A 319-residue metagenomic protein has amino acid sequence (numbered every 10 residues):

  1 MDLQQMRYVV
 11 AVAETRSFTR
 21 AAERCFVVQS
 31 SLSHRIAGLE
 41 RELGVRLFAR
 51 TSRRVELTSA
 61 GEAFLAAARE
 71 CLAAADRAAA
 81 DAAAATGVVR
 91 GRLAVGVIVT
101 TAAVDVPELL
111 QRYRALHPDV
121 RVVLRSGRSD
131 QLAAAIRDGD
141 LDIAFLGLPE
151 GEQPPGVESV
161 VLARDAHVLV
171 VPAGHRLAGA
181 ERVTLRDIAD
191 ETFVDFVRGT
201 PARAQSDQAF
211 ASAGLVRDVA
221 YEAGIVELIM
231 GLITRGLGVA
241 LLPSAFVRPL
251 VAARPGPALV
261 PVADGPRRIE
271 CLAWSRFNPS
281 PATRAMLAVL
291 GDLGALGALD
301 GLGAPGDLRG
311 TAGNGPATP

Functional and structural regions predicted by a protein language model:
V10-S31: Short helix-boundary/capping micro-motifs
E40-L57, E62: A short LG(V/I)-centered, amphipathic sequence patch enriched for acidic residue(s) preceding the LG motif
E42-L43, F64-T86, L109: Alpha-helical linker/hinge and terminal dimerization helices associated with HTH transcriptional regulators
R90-Q153, T311: Central regulatory/effector-binding core of bacterial HTH transcription factors
G147, L177-A178, T192-A213, P279-L287: Secondary-structure junction motif
Q153-V161, D165, E227-R276: Beta-alpha-beta core module
G156-H167, V171-F193, R284: Flexible hinge/capping segments at coil-to-helix
P257-P319: A late-sequence structural motif
